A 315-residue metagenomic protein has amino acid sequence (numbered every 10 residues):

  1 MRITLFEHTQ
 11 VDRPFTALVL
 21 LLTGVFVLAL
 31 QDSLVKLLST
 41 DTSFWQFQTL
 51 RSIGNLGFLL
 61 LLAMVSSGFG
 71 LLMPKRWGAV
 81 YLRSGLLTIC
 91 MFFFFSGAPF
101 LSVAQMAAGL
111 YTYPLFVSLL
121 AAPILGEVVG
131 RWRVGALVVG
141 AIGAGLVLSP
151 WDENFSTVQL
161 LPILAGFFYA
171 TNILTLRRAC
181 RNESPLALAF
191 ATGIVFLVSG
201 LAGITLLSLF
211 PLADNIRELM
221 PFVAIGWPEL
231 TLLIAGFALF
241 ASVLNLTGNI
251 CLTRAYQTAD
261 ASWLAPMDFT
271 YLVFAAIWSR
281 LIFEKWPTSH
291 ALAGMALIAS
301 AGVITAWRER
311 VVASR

Functional and structural regions predicted by a protein language model:
M1-T23, L56-L82, R131, V198-L239 (+2 more regions): Membrane-interface interhelical linkers
R2-Q46, N154-R178, R315: Glycine-/small-residue-enriched transmembrane alpha-helix faces in small-molecule transporters and effluxers
V25-L30, L60, S84, T88-F92 (+8 more regions): Hydrophobic/small/kink-forming positions within alpha-helical transmembrane segments of polytopic membrane proteins
A29-T42, F47, F92-V103, G109 (+3 more regions): Juxtamembrane C-cap of transmembrane helices in multi-pass membrane transport proteins
K36, L59, N154-E218, A224 (+2 more regions): Transmembrane alpha-helical segments that form core, pore/gating elements of small-molecule transporters/exporters
L50, A107-T112, A179-V195, L246-R280: Helix-helix packing/entry segments at the starts of transmembrane helices
Y113-V138, V273-L292: C-terminal transmembrane-helix exit sites in multi-pass transporters
W132-S149, H290-E309: Hydrophobic transmembrane alpha-helices of multi-pass small-molecule transport proteins
